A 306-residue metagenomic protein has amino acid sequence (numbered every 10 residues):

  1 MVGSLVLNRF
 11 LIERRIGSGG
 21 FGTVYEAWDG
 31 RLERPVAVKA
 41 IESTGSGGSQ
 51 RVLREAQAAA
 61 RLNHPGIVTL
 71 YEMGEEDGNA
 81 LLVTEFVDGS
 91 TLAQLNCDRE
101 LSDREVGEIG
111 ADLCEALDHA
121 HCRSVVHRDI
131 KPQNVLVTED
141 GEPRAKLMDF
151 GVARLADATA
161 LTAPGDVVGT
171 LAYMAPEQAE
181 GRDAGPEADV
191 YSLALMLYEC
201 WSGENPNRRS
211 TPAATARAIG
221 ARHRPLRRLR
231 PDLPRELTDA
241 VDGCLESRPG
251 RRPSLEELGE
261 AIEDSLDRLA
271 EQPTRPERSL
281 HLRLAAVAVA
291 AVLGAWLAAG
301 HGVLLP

Functional and structural regions predicted by a protein language model:
E13-G19, V24: Protein kinase glycine-rich loop
E42-R61: AlphaC helix of the eukaryotic protein kinase fold
M73: Activation-segment/catalytic-loop signature of the eukaryotic protein kinase fold
D77-T91, L95: Conserved short submotifs of the Hanks-type protein kinase catalytic core that shape the nucleotide-binding pocket
I109-G110: Activation segment signature within eukaryotic-like protein kinase domains
E115-V125: Protein kinase catalytic-loop region centered on the HRD/HxD motif
L117, L136, T170-A270: C-terminal lobe helix-coil module of Hanks-type protein kinase domains
